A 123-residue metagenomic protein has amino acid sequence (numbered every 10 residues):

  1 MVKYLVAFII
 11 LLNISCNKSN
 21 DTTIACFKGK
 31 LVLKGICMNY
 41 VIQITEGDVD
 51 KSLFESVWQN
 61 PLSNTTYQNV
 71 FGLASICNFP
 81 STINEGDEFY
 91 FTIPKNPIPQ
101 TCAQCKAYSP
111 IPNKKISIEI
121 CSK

Functional and structural regions predicted by a protein language model:
M1-N17: Sec-dependent bacterial lipoprotein signal peptides
N13-V32: Bacterial Sec-dependent N-terminal signal peptides
T22, V32, Q43, I83 (+1 more regions): Secreted/processed peptides and extracellular or luminal domains of membrane proteins
I36-G47: Short aromatic-glycine-enriched beta-strand elements
E55-V70: Short, basic/aromatic beta-hairpin or loop at an interaction surface
N69-F91: Short nucleic-acid-contacting surface segments enriched for D/E, G, S/T with interspersed K/R
P94-Q100: Short, charged beta-turn/beta-strand-edge "cap" motif at the junction between a beta-strand and an adjacent loop
A107-K123: Short peripheral tails and domain-boundary helices/loops at the edges of structured domains
